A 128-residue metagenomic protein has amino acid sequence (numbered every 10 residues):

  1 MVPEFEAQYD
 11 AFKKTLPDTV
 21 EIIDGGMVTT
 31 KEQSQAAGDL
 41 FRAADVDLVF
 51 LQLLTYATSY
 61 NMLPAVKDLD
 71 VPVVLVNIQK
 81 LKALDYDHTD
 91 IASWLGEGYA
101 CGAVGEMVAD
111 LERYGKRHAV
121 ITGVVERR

Functional and structural regions predicted by a protein language model:
M1-R128: An N-terminal assembly and electron-transfer interface module characteristic of large anaerobic redox and radical
